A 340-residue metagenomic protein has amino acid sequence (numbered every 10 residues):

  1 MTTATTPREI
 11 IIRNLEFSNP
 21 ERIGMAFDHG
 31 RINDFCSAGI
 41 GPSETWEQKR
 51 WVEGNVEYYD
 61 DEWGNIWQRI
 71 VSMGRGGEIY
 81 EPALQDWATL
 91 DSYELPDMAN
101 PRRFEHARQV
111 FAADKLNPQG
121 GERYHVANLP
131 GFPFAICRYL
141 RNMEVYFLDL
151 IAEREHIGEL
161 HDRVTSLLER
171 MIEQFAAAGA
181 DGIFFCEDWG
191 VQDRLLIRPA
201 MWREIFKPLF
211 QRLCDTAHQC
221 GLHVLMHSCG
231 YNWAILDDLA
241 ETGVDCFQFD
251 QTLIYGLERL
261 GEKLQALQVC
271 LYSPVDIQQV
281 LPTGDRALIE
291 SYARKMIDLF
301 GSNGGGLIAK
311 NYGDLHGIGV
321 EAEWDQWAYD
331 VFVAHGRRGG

Functional and structural regions predicted by a protein language model:
M1-G30, L95-G340: Active-site loop segments of alpha/beta catalytic cores
I23-W46: Short, basic/low-complexity N-terminal boundary segments at the transition from targeting/disordered tails
M25-A26, G30-R31, W51-V52, D60-Q68: Secondary-structure transition motif
H29-R31, P42, E78, Q85-W87 (+2 more regions): Short, charged/polar low-complexity linear motifs in solvent-exposed/disordered segments
C36-I40, V71-M73, I79, Y139 (+2 more regions): Short aromatic-enriched loop/helix-cap "lid" or pocket-rim segments at secondary-structure transitions that line
P42-Y58: Short acidic, Pro/Gly- and aromatic-enriched capping/linker segments at domain boundaries
T45, Q68, E78-E81, A234 (+1 more regions): Intrinsically disordered, low-complexity, compositionally biased regions/tails
V56-E105, Q119-V126: A contiguous, low-structure linker/loop signature
